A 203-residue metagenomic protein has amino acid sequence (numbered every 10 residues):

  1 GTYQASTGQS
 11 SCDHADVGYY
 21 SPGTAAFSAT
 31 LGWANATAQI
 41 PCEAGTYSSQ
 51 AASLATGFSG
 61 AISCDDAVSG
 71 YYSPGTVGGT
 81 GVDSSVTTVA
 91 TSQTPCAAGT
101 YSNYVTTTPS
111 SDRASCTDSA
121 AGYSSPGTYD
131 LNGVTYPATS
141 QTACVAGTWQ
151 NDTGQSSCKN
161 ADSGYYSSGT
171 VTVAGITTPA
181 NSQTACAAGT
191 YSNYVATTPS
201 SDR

Functional and structural regions predicted by a protein language model:
G1-R203: Disulfide-rich, cysteine-dense extracellular ectodomains and adjacent flexible linkers of secreted and cell-surface
